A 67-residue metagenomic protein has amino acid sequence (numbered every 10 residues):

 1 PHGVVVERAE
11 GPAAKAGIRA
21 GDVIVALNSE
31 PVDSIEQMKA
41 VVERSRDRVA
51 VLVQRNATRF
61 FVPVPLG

Functional and structural regions predicted by a protein language model:
P1-G67: C-terminal recognition in membrane/secretory proteostasis and scaffolding
